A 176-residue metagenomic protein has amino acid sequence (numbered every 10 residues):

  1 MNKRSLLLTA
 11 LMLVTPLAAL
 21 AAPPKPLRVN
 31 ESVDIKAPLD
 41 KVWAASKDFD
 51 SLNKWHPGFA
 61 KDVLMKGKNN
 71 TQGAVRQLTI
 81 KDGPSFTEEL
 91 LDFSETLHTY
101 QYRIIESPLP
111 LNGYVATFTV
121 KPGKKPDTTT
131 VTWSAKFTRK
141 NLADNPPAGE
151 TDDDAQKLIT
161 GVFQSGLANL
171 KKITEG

Functional and structural regions predicted by a protein language model:
M1-L11, L17: Twin-arginine (Tat) signal peptide motif
A19-K68: Hydrophobic ligand-binding cavity/cleft-lining segments
K25, P110-T117: Amphipathic hydrophobic-ligand
N30-S32, S85-T87, V115-T117: Well-ordered beta-strand positions in beta-sheet-rich domains
D34, K54, V63-P110, G123 (+3 more regions): Glycine-rich portal/gate segments that line the openings of hydrophobic small-molecule binding cavities
P38, A45-D48, F86, A155 (+1 more regions): Stable alpha-helical elements in mature extracytoplasmic
V115, V131-T132: C-terminal and inter-domain tail/linker signature
T130, K136-G176: A conserved amphipathic terminal alpha-helix motif
